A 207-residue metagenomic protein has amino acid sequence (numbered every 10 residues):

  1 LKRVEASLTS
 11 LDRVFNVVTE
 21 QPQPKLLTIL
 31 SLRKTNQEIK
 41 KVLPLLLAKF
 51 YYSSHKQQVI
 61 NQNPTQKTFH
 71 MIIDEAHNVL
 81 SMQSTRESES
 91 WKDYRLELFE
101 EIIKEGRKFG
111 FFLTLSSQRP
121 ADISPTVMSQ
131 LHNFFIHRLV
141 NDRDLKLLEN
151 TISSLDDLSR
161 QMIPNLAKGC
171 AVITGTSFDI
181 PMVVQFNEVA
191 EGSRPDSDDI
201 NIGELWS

Functional and structural regions predicted by a protein language model:
L1-E101: P-loop NTPase motor domains
L8, Y51-V59, L80-Q83, F135-L139 (+4 more regions): Conserved NTP-handling cores and scaffolds of large molecular machines
N36-I39, N78-S81, S88, A121-S124 (+3 more regions): Flexible loop/turn segments at secondary-structure boundaries
V42, G169-S207: Conserved P-loop NTPase motor module
L45-A48, H132, E188-A190: Short, solvent-exposed amphipathic alpha-helical segments in soluble enzyme and RNA/protein-processing domains
R95-N187: Conserved ATP-driven motor cores of ASCE-family P-loop NTPases powering translocation/secretion/packaging/pilus
